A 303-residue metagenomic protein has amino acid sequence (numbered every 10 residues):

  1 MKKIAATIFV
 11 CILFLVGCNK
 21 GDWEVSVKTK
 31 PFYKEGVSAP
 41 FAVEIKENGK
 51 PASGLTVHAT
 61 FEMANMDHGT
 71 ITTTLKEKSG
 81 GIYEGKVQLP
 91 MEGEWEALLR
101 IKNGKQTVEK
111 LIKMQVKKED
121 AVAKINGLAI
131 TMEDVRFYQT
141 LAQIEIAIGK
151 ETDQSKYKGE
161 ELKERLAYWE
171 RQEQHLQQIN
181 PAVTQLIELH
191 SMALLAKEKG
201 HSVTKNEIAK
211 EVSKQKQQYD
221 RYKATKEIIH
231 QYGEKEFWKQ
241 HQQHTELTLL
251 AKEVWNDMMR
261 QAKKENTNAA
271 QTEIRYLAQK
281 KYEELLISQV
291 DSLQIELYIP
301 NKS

Functional and structural regions predicted by a protein language model:
M1-I4: Positively charged n-region of N-terminal signal peptides that target proteins for export
F14-G17: C-terminal motif of bacterial Sec signal peptides marking the signal peptidase cleavage site
N19-K118: Contiguous segments within soluble domain cores/interaction surfaces
E119-Y232, W238: N-terminal targeting/tethering segments
G233-A251: Long, compositionally biased
T245-S303: A C-terminal, polar beta->alpha supersecondary segment
